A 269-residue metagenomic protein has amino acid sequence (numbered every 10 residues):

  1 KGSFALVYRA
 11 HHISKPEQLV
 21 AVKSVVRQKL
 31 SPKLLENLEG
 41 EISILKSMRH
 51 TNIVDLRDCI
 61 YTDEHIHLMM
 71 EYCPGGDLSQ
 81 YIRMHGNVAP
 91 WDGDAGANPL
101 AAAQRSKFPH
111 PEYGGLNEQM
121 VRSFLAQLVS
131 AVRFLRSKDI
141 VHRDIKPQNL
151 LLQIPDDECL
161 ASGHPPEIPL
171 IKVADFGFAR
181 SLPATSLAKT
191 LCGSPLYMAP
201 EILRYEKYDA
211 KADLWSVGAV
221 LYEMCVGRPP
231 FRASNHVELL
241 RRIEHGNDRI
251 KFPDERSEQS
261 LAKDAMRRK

Functional and structural regions predicted by a protein language model:
L6-R27: Glycine-rich ATP phosphate-binding loop
C59: Activation-segment/catalytic-loop signature of the eukaryotic protein kinase fold
D63-E71, S79-Q80: A conserved loop-to-beta-strand element in the N-lobe of protein kinase catalytic cores that borders the ATP-binding
G86-N87, G93-A101, S106, P229-K269: C-terminal lobe of the eukaryotic/viral protein kinase catalytic domain
F124-L125: Activation segment signature within eukaryotic-like protein kinase domains
